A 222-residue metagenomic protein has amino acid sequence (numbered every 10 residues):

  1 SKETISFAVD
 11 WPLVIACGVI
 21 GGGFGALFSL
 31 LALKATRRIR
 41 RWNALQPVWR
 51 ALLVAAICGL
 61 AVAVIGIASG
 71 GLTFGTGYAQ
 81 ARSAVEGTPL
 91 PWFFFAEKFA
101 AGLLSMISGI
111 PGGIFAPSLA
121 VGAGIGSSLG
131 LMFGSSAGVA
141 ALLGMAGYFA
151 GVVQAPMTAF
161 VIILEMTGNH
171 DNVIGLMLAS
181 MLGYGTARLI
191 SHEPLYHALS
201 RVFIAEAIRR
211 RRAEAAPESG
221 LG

Functional and structural regions predicted by a protein language model:
S1-G222: Alpha-helical transmembrane segments and immediately membrane-proximal extracytoplasmic
